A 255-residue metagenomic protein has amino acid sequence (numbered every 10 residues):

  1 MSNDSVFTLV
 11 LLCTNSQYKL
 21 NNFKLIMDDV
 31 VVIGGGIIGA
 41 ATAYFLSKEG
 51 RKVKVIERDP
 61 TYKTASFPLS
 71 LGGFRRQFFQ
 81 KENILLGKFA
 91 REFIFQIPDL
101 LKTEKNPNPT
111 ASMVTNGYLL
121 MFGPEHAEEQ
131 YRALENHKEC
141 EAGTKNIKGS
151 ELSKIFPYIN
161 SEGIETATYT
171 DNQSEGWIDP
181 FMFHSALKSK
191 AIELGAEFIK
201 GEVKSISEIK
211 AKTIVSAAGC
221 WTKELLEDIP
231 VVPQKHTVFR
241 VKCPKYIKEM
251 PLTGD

Functional and structural regions predicted by a protein language model:
D28, S207-T213: Core beta-strand elements of the Rossmann-like FAD/NAD(P) dinucleotide-binding domain in flavoenzyme oxidoreductases
V30-K54: N-terminal Rossmann-like FAD-binding beta1-loop-alpha1 element of flavoenzymes
I38, T61, W221: Conserved Rossmann-like nucleotide-cofactor binding loop
A41, F89-E92, I97, L101-K105 (+1 more regions): Flavin-dependent oxidoreductases
K48-S66: Glycine-rich FAD pyrophosphate-binding loop
L71-I155: Dinucleotide-binding Rossmann-like beta1-alpha1 core, especially the glycine-rich loop that anchors the ADP
Q96, M121-K200: Flavin (FAD/FMN) cofactor-binding and adjacent substrate-gating region of FAD-dependent oxidoreductase domains
G201-I206: Conserved SAM/SAH-binding loop
